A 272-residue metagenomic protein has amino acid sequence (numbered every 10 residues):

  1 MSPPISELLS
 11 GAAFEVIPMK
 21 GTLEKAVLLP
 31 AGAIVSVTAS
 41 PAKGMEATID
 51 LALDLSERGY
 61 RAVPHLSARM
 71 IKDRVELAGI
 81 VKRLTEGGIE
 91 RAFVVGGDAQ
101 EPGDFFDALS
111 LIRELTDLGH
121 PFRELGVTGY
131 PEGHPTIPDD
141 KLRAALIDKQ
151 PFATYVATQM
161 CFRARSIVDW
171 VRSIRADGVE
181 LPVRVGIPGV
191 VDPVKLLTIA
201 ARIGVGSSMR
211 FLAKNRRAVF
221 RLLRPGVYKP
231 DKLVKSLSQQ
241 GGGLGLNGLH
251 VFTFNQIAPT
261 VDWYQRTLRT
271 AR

Functional and structural regions predicted by a protein language model:
M1-K141: Active-site beta->alpha loop and helix N-cap motifs at the rims of alpha/beta catalytic domains
F14-K20, D107-F122, G126-P131, E180-Q239 (+2 more regions): Active-site pocket-lining/capping segments in soluble small-molecule metabolic enzymes
S56, T85, K149-Q150, R175 (+1 more regions): Non-catalytic positions within long, well-ordered alpha-helices that form the structural scaffold/packing of enzyme
P64, K149-F152, V185, L249: Conserved, mostly hydrophobic/aromatic
I71-D73, Q100-D107, T158-R172, P193 (+2 more regions): Active-site glycine- and acidic-residue-rich loops that bind and position anionic ligands or nucleotide-like cofactors
R74-R83, D139-L146, D169-R172, D192-A201 (+2 more regions): Catalytic cores of alpha/beta
T136-P151, V156, S166: Active-site glycine-rich loop that binds ribose-phosphate moieties when present
K149, N247-D262: Charge-patterned, long linear interaction tracts outside catalytic cores
